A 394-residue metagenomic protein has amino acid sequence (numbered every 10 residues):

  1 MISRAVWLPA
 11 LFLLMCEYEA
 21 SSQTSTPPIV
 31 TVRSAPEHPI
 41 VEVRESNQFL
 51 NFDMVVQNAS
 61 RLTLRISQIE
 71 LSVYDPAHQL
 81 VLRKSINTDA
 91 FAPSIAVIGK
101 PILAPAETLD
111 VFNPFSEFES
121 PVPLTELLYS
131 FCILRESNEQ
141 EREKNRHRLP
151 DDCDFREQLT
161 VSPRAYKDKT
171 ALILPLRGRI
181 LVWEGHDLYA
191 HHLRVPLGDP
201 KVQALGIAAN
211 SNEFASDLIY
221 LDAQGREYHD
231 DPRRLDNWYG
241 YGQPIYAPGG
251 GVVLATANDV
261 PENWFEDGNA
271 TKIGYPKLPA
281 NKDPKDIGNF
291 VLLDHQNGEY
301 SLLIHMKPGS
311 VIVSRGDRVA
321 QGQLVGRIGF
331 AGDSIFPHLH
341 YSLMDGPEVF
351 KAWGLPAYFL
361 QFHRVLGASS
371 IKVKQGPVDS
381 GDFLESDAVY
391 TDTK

Functional and structural regions predicted by a protein language model:
A35-E37, S46-D53: Short, solvent-exposed loop/turn segments enriched in Ser/Thr/Gly
V56-T63, V73: Asparagine-centered strand-capping/turn motif at beta-strand->loop junctions
V81-T125: Intrinsically disordered, low-complexity Pro/Gly/Ser/Thr-rich segments with frequent PxxP/GP/PP motifs and embedded
S116-T170: Terminal connector regions
A165-G185, H191, H229, K272-P276 (+4 more regions): Acidic, glycine-rich catalytic/binding loops that coordinate metals and/or anionic ligands
Y246, H295, E299-G322: Short histidine-centered loop motifs in beta-beta connectors
G251-V253, G316-I328: A structural signal for short beta-strand/turn segments enriched in small hydrophobics and glycine
V252-K307: Zn2+-dependent peptidoglycan hydrolase active-site motif and core
